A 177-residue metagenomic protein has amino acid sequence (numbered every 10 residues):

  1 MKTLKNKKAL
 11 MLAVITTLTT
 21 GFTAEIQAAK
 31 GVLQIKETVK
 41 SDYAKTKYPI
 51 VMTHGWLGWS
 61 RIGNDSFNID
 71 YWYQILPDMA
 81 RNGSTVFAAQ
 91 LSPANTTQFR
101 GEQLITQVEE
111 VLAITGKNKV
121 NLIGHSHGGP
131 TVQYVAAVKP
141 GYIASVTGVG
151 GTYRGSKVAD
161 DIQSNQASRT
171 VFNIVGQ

Functional and structural regions predicted by a protein language model:
K2-M11: Bacterial N-terminal signal peptides that target proteins for export
L12-T16: Hydrophobic helical h-region of N-terminal Sec-dependent signal peptides in bacterial secretory/periplasmic proteins
T19-Q27: C-terminal segment of classical bacterial N-terminal signal peptides
I26-K36: Cleaved targeting-peptide boundary
K36-S41, K45, V158: Extracellular, luminal, or virion-exposed ectodomains of exported proteins
D42-V120, S168: Active-site catalytic motif of lipid deacylating hydrolases and related acyltransferases
H54, E102-Q177: Serine-dependent carboxylesterase/thioesterase catalytic core of lipase-like alpha/beta-hydrolase/SGNH enzymes
